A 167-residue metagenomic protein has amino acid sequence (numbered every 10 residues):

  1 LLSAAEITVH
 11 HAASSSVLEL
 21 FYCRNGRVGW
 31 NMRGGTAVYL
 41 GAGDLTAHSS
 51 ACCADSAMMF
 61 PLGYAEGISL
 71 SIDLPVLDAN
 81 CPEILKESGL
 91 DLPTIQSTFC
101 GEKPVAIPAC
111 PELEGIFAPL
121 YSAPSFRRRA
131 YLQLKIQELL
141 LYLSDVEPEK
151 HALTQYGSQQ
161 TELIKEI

Functional and structural regions predicted by a protein language model:
L1-D91: N-terminal regulatory/effector-sensing and dimerization cores that precede helix-turn-helix DNA-binding domains
E6, S56, T98, Q160-T161: Charged, low-complexity, helix-prone segments enriched in Lys/Glu/Asp/Gln
G41, H48-S49, K103-P104, P111 (+1 more regions): Short, flexible segments with low predicted structural confidence
E66-L70, E102-V105, Y121, R128-R129 (+1 more regions): Generic alpha-helical structural element
L77-N80, S125-F126, L140-Y142: Secondary-structure boundary elements
N80-I116, E149: Alpha-solenoid helical-repeat scaffolds
A106-Y121, Q133-I167: A short, Lys/Arg-enriched amphipathic alpha-helix from helix-turn-helix/homeodomain DNA-binding modules
F126-L134: Short, solvent-exposed positions on alpha-helices
